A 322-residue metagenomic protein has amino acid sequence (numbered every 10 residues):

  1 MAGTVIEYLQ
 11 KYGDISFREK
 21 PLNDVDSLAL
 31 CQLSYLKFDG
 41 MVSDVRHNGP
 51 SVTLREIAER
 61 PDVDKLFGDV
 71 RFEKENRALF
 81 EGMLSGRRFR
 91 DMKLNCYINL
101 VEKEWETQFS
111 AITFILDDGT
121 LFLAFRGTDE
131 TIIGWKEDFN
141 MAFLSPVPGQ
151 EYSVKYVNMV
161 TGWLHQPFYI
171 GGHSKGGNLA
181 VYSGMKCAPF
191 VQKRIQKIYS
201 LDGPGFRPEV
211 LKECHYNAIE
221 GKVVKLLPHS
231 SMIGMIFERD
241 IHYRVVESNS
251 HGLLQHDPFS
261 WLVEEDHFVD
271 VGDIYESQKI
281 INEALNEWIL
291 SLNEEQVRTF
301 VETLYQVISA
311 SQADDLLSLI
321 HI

Functional and structural regions predicted by a protein language model:
M1-K74: N-terminal low-complexity, Ser/Thr- and acidic-residue-enriched intrinsically disordered segments
K20, T113-I115, H215-A218: A general structural signal for short secondary-structure junctions and capping/turn motifs
L33, L116, R126, P228-H229: Structured loops at beta-to-helix junctions and adjacent beta-edge loops in soluble globular domains
P61-Y169, F190-V191, I195: A conserved cap/lid and substrate-binding interface adjacent to the catalytic center of lipid-processing enzymes
Q150-E238: Serine-dependent carboxylesterase/thioesterase catalytic core of lipase-like alpha/beta-hydrolase/SGNH enzymes
H215-L285: C-terminal amphipathic alpha-helical segment
I280-S318: C-terminal hydrophobic structural anchor segments that stabilize assembly/packing rather than catalytic chemistry
I320-I322: Conserved small/polar residues in nucleotide/adenosyl-binding loops
